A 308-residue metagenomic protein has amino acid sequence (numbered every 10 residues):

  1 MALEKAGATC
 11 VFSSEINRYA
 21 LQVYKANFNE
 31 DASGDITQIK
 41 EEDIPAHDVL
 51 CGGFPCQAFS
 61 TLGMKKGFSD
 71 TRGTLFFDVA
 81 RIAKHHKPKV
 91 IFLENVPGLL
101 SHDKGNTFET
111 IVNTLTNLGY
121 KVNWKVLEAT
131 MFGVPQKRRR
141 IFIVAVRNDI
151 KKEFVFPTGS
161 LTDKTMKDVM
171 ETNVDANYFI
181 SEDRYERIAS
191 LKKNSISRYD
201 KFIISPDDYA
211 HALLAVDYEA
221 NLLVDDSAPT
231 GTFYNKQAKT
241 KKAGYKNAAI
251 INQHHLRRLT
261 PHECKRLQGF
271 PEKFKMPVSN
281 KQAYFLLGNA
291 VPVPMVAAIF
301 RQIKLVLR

Functional and structural regions predicted by a protein language model:
M1-A6: Conserved SAM-binding loop of SAM-dependent methyltransferases across substrates and taxa, primarily the Class I
C10-V11: Short beta-strand element of Class I
N17: Conserved SAM/SAH-binding beta-strand->alpha-helix loop
Y24: Conserved SAM-binding loop
N29-I36: Conserved SAM-binding strand-loop segment of SAM-dependent methyltransferases
G34, C51-G52, L93: Redox-cofactor binding/interface segments in oxidoreductases and associated redox assembly factors
I39-H47, Q57-T240: Class I S-adenosyl-L-methionine
Y178-R308: C-terminal target-recognition/interaction regions appended to catalytic cores
